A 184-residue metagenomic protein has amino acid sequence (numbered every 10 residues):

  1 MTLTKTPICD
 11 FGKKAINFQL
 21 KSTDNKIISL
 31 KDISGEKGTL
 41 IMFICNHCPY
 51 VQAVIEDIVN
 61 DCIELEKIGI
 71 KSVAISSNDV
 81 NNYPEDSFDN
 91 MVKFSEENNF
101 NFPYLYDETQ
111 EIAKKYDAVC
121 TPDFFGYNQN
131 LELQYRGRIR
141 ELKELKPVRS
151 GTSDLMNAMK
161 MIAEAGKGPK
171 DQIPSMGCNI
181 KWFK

Functional and structural regions predicted by a protein language model:
M1-A163, K167-D171, N179, K184: Chalcogenol-based redox active-site neighborhoods
